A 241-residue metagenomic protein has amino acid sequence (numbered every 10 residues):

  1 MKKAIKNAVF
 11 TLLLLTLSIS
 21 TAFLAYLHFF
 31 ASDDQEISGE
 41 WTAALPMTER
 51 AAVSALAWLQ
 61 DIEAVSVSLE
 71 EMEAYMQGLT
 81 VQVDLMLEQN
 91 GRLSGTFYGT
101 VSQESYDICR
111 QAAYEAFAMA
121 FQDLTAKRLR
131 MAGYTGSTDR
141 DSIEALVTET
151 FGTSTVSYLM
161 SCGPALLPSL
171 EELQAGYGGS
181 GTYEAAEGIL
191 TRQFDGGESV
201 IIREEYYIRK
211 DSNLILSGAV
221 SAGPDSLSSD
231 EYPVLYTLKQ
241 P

Functional and structural regions predicted by a protein language model:
M1-I5: N-terminal Lys/Arg-rich, disordered targeting/topogenic segments
K6-P241: Lipid interaction determinants
